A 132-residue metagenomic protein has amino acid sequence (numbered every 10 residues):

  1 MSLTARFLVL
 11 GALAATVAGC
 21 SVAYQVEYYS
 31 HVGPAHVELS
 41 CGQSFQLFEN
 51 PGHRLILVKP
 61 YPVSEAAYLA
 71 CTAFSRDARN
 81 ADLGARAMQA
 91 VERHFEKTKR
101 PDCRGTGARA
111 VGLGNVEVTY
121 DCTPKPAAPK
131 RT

Functional and structural regions predicted by a protein language model:
M1-V9: Bacterial N-terminal signal peptides that target proteins for export
T4, S44-L47, L55-P60: Generic hydrophobic, helix-prone segments enriched in Leu/Val/Ile
T16-G19: C-terminal motif of bacterial Sec signal peptides marking the signal peptidase cleavage site
S21-Y24: Bacterial signal peptide processing site
Y29-G52: Post-signal peptide N-terminal segment of mature Sec-exported envelope proteins
R54-T132: Intrinsically disordered, glycine/charged-rich N-terminal periplasmic/extracytoplasmic linker segments that lie
